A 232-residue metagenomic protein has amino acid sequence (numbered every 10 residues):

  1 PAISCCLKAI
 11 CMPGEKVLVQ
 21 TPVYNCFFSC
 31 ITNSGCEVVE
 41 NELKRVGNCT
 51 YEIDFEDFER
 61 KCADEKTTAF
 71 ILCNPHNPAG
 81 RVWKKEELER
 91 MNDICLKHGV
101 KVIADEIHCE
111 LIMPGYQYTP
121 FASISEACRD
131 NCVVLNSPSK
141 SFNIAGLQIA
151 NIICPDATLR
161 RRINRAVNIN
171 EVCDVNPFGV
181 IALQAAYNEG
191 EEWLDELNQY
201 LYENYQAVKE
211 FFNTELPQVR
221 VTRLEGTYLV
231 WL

Functional and structural regions predicted by a protein language model:
P1-K16: Phosphate-binding glycine-rich loop
E15, C36, K97-K101, R129-D130: A short helix->loop->beta-strand "cap" motif at the edges of active sites that frequently abuts
N33-V39: A short helix-loop-beta submotif of the ANL/AMP-binding
K44-Q117: Active-site phosphate-binding strand-loop segment of PLP-dependent enzymes
I124-R162: Active-site PLP attachment segment
R161-V167, A186-K209: Structural signature of PLP-dependent enzymes
P177-V180, Q184, Q199-K209, R220-L232: Conserved glycine-rich beta-strand-loop-beta hairpin in the small C-terminal domain of fold type I
